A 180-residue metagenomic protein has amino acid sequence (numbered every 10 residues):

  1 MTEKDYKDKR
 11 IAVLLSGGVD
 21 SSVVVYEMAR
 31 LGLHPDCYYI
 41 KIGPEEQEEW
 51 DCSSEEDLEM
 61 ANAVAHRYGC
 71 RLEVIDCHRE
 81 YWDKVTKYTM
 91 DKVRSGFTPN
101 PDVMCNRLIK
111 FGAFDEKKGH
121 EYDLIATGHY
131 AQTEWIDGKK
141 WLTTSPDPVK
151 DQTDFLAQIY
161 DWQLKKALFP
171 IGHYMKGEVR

Functional and structural regions predicted by a protein language model:
M1-Q158, L168, Y174-V179: ATP-dependent adenylation/nucleotidyltransferase module used to activate substrates
Y160-Q163: His/Asp/Glu-rich metal-coordinating catalytic cores of metallo-dependent phosphodiesterases/hydrolases acting on
